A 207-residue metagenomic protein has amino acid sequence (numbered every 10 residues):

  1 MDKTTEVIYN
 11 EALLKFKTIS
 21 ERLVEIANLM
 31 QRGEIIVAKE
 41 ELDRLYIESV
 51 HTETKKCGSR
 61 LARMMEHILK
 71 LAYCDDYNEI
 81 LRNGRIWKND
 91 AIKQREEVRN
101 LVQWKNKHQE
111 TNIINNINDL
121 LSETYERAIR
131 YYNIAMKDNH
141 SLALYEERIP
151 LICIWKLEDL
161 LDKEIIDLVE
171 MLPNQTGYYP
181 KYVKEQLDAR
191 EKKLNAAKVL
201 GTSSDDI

Functional and structural regions predicted by a protein language model:
M1-S59, L69-I207: Surface/interface-facing alpha-helical segments and adjacent flexible terminal/loop regions used for partner/assembly
